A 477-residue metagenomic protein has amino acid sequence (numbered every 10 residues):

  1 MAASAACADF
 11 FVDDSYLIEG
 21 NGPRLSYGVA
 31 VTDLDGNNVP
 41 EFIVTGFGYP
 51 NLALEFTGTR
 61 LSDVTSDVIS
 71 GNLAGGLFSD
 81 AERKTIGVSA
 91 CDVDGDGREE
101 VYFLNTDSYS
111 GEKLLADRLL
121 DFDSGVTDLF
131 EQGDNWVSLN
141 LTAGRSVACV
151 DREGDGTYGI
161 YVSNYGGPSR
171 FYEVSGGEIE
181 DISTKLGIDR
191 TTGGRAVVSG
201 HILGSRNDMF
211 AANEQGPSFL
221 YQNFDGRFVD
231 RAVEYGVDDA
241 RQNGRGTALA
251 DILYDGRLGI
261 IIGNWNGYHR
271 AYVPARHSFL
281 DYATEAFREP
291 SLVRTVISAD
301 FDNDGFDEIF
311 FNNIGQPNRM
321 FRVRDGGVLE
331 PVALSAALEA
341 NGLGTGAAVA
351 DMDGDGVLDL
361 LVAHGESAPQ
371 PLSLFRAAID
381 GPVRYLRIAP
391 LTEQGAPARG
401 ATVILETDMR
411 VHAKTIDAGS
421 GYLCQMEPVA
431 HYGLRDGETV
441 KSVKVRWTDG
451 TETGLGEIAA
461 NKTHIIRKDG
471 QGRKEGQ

Functional and structural regions predicted by a protein language model:
A2-A3: N-terminal signal peptide c-region/cleavage motif recognized by signal peptidases
C7-R24, E55-R83, L119-T142, I160 (+9 more regions): Blade-edge motifs of beta-propeller repeat domains
A8, Y16-G20, E178, G327-Q477: Gly/Ser/Thr/Pro-enriched helix-cap/hinge segments flanking short amphipathic alpha-helices
L17-Y49: Beta-strand-rich domains and repeat architectures in extracellular enzymes and scaffolds, especially beta-propellers
L25, Y49, K84-S89, L115 (+10 more regions): Beta-rich catalytic cores
S26-G36, K84-G95, A143-G154, G194-D208 (+3 more regions): Beta-propeller blade termini
G36-G46, G95-L104, G154-S163, G204-A212 (+3 more regions): Acidic/hydrophobic-patterned starts of short beta strands in beta-sheet-rich repeat architectures
L52-L54, G111-A116, P168-Y172, P217-Y221 (+3 more regions): Structural motif
